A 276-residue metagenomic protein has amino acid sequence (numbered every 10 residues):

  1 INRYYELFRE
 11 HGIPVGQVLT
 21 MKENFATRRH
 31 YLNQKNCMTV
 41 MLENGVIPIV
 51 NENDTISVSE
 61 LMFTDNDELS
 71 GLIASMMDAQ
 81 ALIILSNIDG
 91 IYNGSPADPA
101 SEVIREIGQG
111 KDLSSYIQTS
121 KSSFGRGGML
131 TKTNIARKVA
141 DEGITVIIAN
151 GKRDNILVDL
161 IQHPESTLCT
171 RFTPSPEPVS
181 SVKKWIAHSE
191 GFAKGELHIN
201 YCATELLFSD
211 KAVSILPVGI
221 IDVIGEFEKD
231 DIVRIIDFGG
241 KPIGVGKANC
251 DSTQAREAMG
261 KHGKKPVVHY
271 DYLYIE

Functional and structural regions predicted by a protein language model:
I1-E276: C-terminal catalytic "cap/lid" subdomain
